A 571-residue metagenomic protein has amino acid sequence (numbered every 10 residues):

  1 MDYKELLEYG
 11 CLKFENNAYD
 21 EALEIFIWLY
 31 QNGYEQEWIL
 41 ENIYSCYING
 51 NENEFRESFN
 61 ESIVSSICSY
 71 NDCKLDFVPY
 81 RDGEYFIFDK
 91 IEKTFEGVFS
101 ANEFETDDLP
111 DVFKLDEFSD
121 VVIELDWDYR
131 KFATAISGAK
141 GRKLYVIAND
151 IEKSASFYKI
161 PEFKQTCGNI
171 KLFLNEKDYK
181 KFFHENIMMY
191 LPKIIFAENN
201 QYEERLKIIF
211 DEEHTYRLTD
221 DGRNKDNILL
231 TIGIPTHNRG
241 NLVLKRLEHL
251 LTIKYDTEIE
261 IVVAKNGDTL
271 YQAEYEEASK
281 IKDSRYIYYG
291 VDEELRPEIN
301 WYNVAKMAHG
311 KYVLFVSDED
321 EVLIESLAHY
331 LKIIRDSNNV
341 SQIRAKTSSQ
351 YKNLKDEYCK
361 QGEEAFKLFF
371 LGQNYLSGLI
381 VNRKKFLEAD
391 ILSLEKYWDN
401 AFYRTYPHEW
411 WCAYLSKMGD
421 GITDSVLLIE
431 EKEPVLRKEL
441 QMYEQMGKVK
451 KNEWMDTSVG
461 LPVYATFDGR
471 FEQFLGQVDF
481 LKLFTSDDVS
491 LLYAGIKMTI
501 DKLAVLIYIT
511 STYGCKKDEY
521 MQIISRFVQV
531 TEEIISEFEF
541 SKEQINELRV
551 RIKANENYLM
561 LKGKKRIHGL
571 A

Functional and structural regions predicted by a protein language model:
D2-L12, Y19-E35, I39, Y44-C46 (+2 more regions): C-terminal subregions of glycosyltransferases and related glycan-biosynthesis enzymes
E198-H249: N-proximal low-complexity "stem/linker" segments adjacent to membrane-targeting elements
E248-E258: Short, acidic, metal-binding catalytic loop of nucleotide-sugar glycosyltransferases
V263-E276: A conserved acidic beta->alpha catalytic loop
V291-A308: Glycine-rich, basic loop-to-helix element that forms the pyrophosphate-binding segment of sugar-nucleotide handling
V313: Short aromatic/hydrophobic "clamp" motif used to bind/position activated sugar donors
E321, E325-E357: Conserved donor NDP-sugar-binding/catalytic core segment of glycosyltransferases
E363-L461: Conserved nucleotide-sugar donor-binding catalytic segment
